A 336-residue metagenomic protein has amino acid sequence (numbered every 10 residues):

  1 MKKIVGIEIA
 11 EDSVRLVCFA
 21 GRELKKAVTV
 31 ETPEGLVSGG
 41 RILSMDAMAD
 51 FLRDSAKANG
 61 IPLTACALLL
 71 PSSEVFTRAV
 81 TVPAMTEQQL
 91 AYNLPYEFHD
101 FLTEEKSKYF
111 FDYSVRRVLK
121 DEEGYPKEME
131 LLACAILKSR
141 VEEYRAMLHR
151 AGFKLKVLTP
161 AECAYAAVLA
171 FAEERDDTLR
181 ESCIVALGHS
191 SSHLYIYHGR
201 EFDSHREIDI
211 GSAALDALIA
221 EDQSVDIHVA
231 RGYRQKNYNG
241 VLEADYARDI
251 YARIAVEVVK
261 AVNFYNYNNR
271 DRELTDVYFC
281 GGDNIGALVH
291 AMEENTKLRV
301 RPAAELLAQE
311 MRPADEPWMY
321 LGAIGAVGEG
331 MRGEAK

Functional and structural regions predicted by a protein language model:
M1-E31, P62-P71, E174-S204, I208-A214 (+1 more regions): Gly/Thr-rich phosphate-binding beta-strand-loop-beta motif of the actin/hexokinase/Hsp70
A27-A58, V241-Y246, A314: N-terminal phosphate-binding loop and adjacent alpha-helix
V37, R140-A167, E201-L242: Glycine-rich phosphate-binding loop plus the immediately following alpha-helix
I61-S73, L148, F153-V157, N269-G282: Short glycine-rich phosphate-binding loop at a beta-alpha junction
L70-A172, L306-Q309: Active-site neighborhood for divalent-cation/phosphate handling
A164-A167, R301-K336: Glycine-rich phosphate-binding/hydrolytic loop that grips phosphoryl groups
E221, V229-T275, G281: Adenine-nucleotide phosphate-binding core of ATP-dependent small-molecule kinases
R272-L298: Glycine-rich phosphate-binding loops at beta-strand->alpha-helix junctions
